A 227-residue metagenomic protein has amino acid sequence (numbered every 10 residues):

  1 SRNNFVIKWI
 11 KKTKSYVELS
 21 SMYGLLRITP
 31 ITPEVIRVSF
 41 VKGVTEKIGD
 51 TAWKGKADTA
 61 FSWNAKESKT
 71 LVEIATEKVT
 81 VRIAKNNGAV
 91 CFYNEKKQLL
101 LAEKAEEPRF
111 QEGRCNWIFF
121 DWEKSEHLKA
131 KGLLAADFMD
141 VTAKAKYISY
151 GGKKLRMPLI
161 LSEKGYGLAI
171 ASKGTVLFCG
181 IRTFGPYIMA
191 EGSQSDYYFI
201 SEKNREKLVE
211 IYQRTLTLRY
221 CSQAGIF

Functional and structural regions predicted by a protein language model:
S1, S21-M22: Noncatalytic nucleic-acid binding interfaces
S1-I10, K14, T29-V72, P108-G113: A low-complexity, Ser/Thr/Gly/Pro-enriched, surface-exposed linker/loop concept that marks segments flanking
S20-S21, K66-G225: Catalytic and substrate-binding clefts that recognize carbohydrates or anionic sugar/phosphate headgroups
L25-I28, M157: Hydrophobic/aromatic beta-strand elements that line small-molecule binding cavities or substrate pockets in beta-rich
R27-E34, K47-A57, R82-K96, A224: Extended Gly/Ser/Thr-rich low-complexity repeat segments, especially those forming or decorating extracellular
